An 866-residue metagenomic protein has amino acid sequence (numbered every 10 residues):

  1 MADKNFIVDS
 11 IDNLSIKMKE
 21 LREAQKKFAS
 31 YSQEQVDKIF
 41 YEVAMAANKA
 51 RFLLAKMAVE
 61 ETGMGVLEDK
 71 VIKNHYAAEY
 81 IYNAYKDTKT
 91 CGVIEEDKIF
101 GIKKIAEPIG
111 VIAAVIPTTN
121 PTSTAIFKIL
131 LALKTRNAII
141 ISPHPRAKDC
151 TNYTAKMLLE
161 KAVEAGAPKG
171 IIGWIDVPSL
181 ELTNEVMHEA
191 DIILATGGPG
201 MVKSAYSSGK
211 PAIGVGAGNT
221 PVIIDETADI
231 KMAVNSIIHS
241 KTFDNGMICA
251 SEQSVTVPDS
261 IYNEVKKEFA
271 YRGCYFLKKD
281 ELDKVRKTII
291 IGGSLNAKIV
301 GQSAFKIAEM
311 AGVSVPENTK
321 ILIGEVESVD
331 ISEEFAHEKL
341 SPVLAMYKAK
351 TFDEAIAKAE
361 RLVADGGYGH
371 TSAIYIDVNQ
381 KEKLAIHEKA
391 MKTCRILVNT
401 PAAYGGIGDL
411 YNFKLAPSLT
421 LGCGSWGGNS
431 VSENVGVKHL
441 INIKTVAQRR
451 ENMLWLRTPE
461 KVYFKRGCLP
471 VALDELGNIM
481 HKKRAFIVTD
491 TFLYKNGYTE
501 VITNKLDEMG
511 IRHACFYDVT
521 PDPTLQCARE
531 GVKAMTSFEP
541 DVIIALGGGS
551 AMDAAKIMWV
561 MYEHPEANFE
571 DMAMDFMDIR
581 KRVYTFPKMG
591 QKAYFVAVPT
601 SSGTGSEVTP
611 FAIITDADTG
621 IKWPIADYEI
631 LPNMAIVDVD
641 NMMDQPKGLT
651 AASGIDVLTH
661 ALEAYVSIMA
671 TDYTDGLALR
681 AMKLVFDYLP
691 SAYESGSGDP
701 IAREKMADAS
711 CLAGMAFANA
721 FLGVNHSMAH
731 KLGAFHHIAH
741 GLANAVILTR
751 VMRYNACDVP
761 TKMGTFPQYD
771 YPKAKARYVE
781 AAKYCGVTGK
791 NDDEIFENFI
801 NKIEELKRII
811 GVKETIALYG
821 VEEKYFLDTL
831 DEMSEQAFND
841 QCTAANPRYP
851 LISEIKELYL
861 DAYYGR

Functional and structural regions predicted by a protein language model:
A2-K103, Y271: N-terminal Rossmann-like NAD(P)+-binding subdomain of aldehyde/semialdehyde dehydrogenases
V8-S10, I126, V202-D330, A357: ALDH superfamily catalytic-core signature
A29, V313-N452: Conserved C-terminal structural/oligomerization subdomain of aldehyde/semialdehyde dehydrogenase
N83, K89, T154, Q526-D640: Glycine/threonine-rich beta-strand-loop-alpha-helix active-site module that forms ligand/phosphate-binding
V93-M232: Rossmann-like NAD(P) dinucleotide-binding subdomain of oxidoreductase/dehydrogenase enzymes
L454-V542, I816-A817: ATP/NTP phosphate-donor binding region
V608-A720: Carboxylate- and glycine-rich phosphate/diphosphate-binding segment that chelates Mg2+/Mn2+
F735-I738, L742-Y825: Gly/Pro-rich interdomain helix-loop hinge
